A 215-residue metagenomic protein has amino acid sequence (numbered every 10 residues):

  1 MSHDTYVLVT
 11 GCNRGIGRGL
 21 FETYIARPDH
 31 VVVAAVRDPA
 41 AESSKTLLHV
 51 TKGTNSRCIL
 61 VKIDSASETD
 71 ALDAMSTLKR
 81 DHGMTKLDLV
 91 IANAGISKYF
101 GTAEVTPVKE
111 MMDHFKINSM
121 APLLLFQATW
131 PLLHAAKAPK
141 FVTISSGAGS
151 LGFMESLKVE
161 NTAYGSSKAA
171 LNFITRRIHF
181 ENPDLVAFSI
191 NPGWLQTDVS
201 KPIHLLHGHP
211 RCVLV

Functional and structural regions predicted by a protein language model:
M1-Y6, H49: Eukaryotic N-terminal targeting leaders
T10, K86-G95, N118, T143 (+1 more regions): Rossmann-fold scaffold of SDR-type NAD(P)-dependent oxidoreductases
N13, G17-E22: N-terminal Rossmann NAD(P)H-binding glycine-rich loop of SDR-like oxidoreductase domains
I25-S44: Conserved glycine-rich Rossmann-like NAD(P)H-binding loop of the short-chain dehydrogenase/reductase
T51-T69: Rossmann-fold cofactor-recognition segment
A66-M84: Conserved Rossmann-fold cofactor-binding substructure of NAD(P)-dependent oxidoreductases
G95-L123, W130, H134-P183, W194 (+1 more regions): Catalytic loop of short-chain dehydrogenase/reductase
S189-P192, K201-V215: C-terminal helical subdomain
